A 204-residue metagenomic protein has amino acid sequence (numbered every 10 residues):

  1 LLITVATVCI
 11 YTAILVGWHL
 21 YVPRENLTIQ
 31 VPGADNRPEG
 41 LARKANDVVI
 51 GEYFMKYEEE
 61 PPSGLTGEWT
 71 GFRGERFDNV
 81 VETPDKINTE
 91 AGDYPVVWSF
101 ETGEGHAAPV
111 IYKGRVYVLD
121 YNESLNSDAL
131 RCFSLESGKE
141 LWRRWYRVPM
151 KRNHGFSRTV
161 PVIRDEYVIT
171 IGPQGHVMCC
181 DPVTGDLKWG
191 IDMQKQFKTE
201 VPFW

Functional and structural regions predicted by a protein language model:
L2-G17: Hydrophobic membrane-insertion alpha-helices, especially the h-region of bacterial N-terminal signal peptides
E39-P95: Blade/loop signatures of beta-propeller domains
R76-N79, E123-N126, H176: Short glycine/acidic-enriched loop and turn motifs that connect beta-strands
V97-V110, L125-S127, R143-V162, G190-W204: Extracytoplasmic beta-rich repeat domains
K113-G114, D165-E166: Short coil/turn segments that connect the beta-strands within blades of beta-propeller domains
V116-V118, T170: Residue position within the beta-strands of beta-propeller blades
S134-S137, D181-G185, D192: Short loop/turn segments that connect beta-strands within beta-propeller blades
